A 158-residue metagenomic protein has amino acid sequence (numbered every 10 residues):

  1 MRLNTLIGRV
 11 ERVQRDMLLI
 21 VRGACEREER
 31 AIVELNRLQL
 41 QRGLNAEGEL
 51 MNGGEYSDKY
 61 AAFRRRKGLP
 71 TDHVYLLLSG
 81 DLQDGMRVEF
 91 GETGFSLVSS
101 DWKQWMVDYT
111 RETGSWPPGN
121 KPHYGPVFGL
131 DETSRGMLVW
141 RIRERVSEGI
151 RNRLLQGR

Functional and structural regions predicted by a protein language model:
M1-R158: Short, Lys/Arg-rich flexible segments
